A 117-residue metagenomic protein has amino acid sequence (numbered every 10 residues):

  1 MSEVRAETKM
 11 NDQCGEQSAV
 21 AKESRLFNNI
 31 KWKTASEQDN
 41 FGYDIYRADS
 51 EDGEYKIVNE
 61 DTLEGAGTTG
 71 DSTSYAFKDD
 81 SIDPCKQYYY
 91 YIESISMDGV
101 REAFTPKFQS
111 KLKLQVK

Functional and structural regions predicted by a protein language model:
M1-R25, Q115-K117: Short, compositionally biased P/S/T/A/G/V-rich stretches that sit at domain boundaries
G15-E16, N29-K31, T62-L63, A76: Short structured motifs
L26-I30, F41: Structural beta-strand segments of beta-rich domains
K31, K78-S81, F108-K111: Generic structural detector for well-ordered beta-strands
K33-E37: Acidic, Ser/Thr
G42-C85, M97, A103: Recognizes extended acidic, P/S/T-rich segments that occur within or adjacent to Ig-like beta-sandwich modules
Y90-Y91: Hydrophobic beta-strand segments within extracellular beta-sandwich modules
I95-K117: Extracellular fibronectin type III
